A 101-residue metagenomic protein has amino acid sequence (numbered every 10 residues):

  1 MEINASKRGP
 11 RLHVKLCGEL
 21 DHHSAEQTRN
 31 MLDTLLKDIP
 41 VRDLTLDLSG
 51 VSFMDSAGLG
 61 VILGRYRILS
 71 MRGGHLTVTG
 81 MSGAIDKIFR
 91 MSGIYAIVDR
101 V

Functional and structural regions predicted by a protein language model:
M1-E2, V101: Absolute protein N-terminus
N4-N30: STAS-typified acidic loop motif
R8-G9, S49, V101: Conserved catalytic submotifs in the C-terminal HATPase_c
H22-V98: Amphipathic alpha-helical interaction surfaces in cytosolic regulatory modules
